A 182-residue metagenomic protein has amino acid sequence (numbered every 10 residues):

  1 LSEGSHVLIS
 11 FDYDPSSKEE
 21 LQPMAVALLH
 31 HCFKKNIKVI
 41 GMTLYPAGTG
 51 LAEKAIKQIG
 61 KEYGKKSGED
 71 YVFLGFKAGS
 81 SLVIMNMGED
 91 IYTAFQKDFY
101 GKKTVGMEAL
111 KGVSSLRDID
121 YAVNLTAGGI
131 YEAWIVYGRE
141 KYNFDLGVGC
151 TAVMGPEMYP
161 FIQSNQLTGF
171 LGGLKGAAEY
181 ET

Functional and structural regions predicted by a protein language model:
S2-P23: Short extracytoplasmic
Q22-E181: Soluble extramembrane regions of membrane proteins in the secretory/endomembrane system
